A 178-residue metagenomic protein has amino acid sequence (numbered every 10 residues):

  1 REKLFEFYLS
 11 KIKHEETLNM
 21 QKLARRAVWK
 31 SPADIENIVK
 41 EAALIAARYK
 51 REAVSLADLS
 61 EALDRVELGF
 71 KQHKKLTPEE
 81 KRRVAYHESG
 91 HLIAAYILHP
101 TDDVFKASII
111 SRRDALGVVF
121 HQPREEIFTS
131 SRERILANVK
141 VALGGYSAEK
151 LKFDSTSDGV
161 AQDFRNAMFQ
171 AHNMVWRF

Functional and structural regions predicted by a protein language model:
R1-K11, E16-R26, N37: Conserved AAA+ ATPase core "coupling" helix
V28-S31: Elongated, non-catalytic scaffold/linker segments and compositionally distinctive motifs
A33-F178: Conserved P-loop NTPase/AAA+ ATPase motor core
